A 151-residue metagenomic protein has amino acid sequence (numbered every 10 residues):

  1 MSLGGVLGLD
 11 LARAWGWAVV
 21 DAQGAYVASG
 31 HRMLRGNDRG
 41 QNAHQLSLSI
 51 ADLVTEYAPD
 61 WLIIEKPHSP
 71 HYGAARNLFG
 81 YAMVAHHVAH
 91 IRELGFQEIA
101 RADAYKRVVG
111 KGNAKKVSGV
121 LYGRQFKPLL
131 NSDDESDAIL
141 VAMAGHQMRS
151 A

Functional and structural regions predicted by a protein language model:
M1-A151: Phosphate- and other anionic-substrate recognition elements at nucleic-acid/protein interfaces
